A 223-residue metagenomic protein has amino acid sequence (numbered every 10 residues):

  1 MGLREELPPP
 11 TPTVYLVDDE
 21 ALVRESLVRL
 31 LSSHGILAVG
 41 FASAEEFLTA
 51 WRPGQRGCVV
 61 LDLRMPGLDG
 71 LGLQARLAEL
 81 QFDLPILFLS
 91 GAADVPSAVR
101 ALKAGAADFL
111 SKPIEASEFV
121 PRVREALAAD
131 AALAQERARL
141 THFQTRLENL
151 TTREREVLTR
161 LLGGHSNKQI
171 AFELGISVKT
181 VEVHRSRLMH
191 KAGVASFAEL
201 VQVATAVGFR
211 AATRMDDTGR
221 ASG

Functional and structural regions predicted by a protein language model:
A42-S43, L68-A75: Acidic catalytic/metal-coordinating carboxylates
G54-V60: Active-site beta3 strand of CheY-like receiver
D62, S90: Active-site residues of response regulator receiver
M65: Receiver (REC) domain active-site loop signature in two-component systems and cognate sites in sensor histidine kinases
D94-P96, L110-R124, Q169, E173: C-terminal output helix
S166-E199: Recognition helix of helix-turn-helix DNA-binding domains
S186-G223: Basic, Lys/Arg-enriched C-terminal extension of HTH/homeodomain DNA-binding domains
